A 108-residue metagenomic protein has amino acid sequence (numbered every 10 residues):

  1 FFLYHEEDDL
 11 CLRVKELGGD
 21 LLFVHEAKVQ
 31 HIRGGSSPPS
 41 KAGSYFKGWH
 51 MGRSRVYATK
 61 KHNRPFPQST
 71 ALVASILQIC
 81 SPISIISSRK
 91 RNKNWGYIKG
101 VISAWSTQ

Functional and structural regions predicted by a protein language model:
F1-K28: A short, conserved alpha-helix in the catalytic core of glycosyltransferases
V29-Q30, A74: Positions that flank functional sites
S36-S37, S54: Short linear Ser/Thr-Pro motifs
P38-Y45: Short glycine-enriched, charge-decorated loop/helix-capping segments at active-site entrances that position
F46-S54, R64-Q108: Non-catalytic, C-terminal membrane-associated alpha-helical segments of glycosyltransferases
A58: Short alpha-helical functional segments enriched in proximate histidine and acidic residues
